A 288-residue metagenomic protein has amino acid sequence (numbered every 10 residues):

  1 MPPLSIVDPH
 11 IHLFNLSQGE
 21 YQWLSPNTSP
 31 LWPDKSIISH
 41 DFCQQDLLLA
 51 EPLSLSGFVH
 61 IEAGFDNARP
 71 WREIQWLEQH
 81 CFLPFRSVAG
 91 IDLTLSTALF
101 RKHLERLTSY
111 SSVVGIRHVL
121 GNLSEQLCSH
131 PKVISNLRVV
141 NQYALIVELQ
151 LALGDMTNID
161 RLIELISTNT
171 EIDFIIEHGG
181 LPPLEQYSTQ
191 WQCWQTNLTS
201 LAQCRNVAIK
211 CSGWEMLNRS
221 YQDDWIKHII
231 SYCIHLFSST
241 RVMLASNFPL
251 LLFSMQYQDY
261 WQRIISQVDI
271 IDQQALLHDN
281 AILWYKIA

Functional and structural regions predicted by a protein language model:
M1-P9, L16-L49, G57, Y232 (+2 more regions): Mid-to-C-terminal alpha-helical segments outside catalytic/metal-binding sites
V7-I11, G57-I61, F85-A89, V114-H118 (+4 more regions): Hydrophobic faces of well-ordered beta-strands that scaffold small-molecule active sites in alpha/beta enzyme cores
F14-L16, F65-A68, T94-S96, G121 (+4 more regions): Active-site environment of divalent metal-dependent phosphoester hydrolases
T28-D66, P84-D92, V114-G121, L145-V147: Divalent metal-dependent hydrolysis catalytic cores, especially in the metallo-beta-lactamase
I38-L47, R72-E73, L99-H103, I159-L162 (+1 more regions): Alpha-helical scaffolding within the catalytic cores of extracellular/periplasmic polymer-degrading hydrolases
A68-L83, T170-I176, I226-L236, Y260-D269: Short, electropositive alpha-helical surface patch
W71-T157, A208-E215: Active-site gating/metal-coordination segments in enzymes
S129-M243: Catalytic pocket-lining loop regions of alpha/beta-barrel enzymes, especially the amidohydrolase/enolase/GH5 lineages
